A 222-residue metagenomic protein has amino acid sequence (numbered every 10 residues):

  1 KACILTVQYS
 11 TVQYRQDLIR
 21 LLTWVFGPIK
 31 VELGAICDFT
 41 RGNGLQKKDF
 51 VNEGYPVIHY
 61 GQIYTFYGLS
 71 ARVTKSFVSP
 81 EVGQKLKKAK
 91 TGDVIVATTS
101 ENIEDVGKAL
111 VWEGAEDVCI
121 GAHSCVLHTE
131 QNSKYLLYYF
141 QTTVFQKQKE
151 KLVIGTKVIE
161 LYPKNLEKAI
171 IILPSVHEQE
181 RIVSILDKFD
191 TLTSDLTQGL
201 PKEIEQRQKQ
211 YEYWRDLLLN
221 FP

Functional and structural regions predicted by a protein language model:
K1-P222: Charged, alpha-helix-forming regions
